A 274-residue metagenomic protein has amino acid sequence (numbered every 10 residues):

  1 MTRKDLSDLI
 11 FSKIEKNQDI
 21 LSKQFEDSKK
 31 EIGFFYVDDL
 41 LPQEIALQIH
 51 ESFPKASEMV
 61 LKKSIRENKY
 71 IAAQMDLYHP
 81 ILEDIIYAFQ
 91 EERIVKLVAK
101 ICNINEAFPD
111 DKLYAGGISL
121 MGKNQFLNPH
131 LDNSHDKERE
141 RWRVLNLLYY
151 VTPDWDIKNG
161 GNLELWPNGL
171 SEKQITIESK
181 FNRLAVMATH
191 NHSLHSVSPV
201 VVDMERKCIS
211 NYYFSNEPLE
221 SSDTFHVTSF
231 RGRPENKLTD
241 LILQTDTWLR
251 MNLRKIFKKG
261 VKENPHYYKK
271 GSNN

Functional and structural regions predicted by a protein language model:
T2, H135-R143, P153-N274: Catalytic core of Fe(II)/2-oxoglutarate
R3-D8: A eukaryotic "domain-start" boundary segment
K13-I101: Non-heme Fe(II)/2-oxoglutarate
Y36, L61, F108-D111, G117 (+3 more regions): A structural signal for short, well-ordered beta-strand segments and their strand-loop junctions that often border
D39, L120, S179: Conserved strand-loop elements at the edges of beta-sheets that form or border functional pockets
D39-L40, Y114, L131, H190: Short, well-ordered beta-to-alpha junction loops that form the rim of enzyme active sites and present histidine/acidic
L47, E51-P54, L77, I86-R143 (+3 more regions): Non-heme Fe(II) oxygenase catalytic core, chiefly the N-lobe of the double-stranded beta-helix
